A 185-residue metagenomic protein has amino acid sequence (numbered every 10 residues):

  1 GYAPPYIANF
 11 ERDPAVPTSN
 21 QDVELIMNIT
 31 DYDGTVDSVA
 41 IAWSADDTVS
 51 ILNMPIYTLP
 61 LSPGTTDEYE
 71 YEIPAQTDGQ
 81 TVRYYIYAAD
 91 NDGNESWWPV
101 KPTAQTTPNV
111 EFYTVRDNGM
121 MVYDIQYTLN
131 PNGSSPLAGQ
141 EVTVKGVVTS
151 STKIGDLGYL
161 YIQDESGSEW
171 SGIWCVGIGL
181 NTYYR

Functional and structural regions predicted by a protein language model:
G1-G119, S135: Glycan-association/targeting regions that enable binding to alpha-glucans and other polysaccharides
G1-Q21, T106-R185: OB-fold nucleic-acid-binding modules
